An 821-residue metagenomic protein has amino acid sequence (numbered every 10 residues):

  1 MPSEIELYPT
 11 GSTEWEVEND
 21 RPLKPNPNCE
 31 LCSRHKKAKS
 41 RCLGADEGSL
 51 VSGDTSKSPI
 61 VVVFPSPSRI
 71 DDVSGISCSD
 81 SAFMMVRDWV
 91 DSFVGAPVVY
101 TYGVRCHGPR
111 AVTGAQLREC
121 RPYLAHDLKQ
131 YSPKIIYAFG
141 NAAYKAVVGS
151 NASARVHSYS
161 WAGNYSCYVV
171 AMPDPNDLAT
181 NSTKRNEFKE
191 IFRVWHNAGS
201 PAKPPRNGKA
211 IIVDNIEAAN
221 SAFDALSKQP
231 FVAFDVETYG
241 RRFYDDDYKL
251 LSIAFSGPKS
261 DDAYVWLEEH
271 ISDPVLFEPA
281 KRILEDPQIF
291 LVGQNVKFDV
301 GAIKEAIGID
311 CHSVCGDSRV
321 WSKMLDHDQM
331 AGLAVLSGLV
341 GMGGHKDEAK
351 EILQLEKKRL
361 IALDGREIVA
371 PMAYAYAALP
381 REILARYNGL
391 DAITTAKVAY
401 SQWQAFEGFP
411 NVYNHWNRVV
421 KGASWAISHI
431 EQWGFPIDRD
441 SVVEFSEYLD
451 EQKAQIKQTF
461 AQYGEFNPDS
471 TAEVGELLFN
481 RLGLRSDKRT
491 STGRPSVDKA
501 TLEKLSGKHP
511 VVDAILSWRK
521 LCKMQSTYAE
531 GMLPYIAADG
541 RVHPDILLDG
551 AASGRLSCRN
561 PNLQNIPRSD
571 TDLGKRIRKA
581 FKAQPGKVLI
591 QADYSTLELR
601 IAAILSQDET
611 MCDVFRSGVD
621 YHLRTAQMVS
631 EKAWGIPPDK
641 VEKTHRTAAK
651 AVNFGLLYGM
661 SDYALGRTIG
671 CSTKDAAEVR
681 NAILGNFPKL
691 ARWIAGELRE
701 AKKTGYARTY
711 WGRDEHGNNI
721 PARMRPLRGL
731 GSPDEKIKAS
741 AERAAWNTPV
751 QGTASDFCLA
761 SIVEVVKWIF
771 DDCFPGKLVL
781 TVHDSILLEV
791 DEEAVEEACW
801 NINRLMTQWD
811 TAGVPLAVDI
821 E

Functional and structural regions predicted by a protein language model:
P2-K203: A polyanion-binding, active-site-adjacent surface
I60-V62, I70-D71, G75-A82, V86-R87 (+5 more regions): Conserved RNase H-like, two-metal-ion catalytic cores of nucleic-acid enzymes
K134-N141, A233, Q288-V296, L589-Q591: Acidic beta-strand-to-loop metal/phosphate-binding motif
V148-A154, S158, S166-V169, P173-N176 (+3 more regions): Metal-dependent phosphoesterase core characteristic of DEDDh/y 3'-5' exonuclease domains
N197, P201-E268, I309-S313, G338-L573 (+10 more regions): Conserved "right-hand" nucleotidyltransferase catalytic core of DNA-directed polymerases
L390-K397, R743-V766: Conserved pre-motif C helix in the palm subdomain of viral-like polymerases
T668, L787-D791: Short hydrophobic/aromatic beta-strand micro-patches that form the beta-sheet surface supporting nucleotide- or nucleic
N686-F687, R804-G813: A common structural junction motif
